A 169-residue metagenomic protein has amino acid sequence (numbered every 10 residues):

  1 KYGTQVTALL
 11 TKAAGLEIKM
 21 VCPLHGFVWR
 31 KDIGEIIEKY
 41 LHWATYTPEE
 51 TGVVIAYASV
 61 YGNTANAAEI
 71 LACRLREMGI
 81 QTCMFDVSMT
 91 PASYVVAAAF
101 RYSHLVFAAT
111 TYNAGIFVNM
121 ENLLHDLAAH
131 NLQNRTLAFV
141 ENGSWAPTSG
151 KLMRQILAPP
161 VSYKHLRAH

Functional and structural regions predicted by a protein language model:
K1-P23, V28-K31: Metallo-beta-lactamase
C22-E49, N122: Short N-terminal or domain-adjacent regulatory/targeting segments
E38, F85-T90: Short gly/ser/thr-rich secondary-structure transition/capping motifs
G52-A56, A138: Conserved beta-strand elements of the Class I
T64-A68, A72, M120, G150: Short, highly selective alpha-helical patches that border small-molecule cofactor pockets in redox/cofactor-processing
E69-C83, A158-S162: Short helix-loop-beta junction
P91-S162: Helix-loop-strand module that forms the ligand-binding subsite of alpha/beta enzymes
K164-H169: Conserved small/polar residues in nucleotide/adenosyl-binding loops
